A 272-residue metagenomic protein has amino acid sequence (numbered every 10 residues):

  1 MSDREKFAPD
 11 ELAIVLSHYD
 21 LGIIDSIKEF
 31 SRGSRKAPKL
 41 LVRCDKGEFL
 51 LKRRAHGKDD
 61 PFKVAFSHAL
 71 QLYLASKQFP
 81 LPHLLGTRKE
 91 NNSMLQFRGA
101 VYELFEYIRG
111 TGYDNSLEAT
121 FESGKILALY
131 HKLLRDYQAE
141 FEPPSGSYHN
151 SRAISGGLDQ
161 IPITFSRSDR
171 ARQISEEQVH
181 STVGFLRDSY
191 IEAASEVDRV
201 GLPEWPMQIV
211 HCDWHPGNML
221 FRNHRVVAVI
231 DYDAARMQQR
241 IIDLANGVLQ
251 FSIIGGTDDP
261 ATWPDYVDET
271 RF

Functional and structural regions predicted by a protein language model:
M1-K28, F185, R225: Regulatory N- and C-terminal appendages and interdomain linkers associated with kinase/kinase-like NTP transferase
A8-H18, A139, Q160-C212: An alpha-helical support segment within catalytic cores of ATP-dependent transferases
L21-R43: ATP-binding glycine-rich phosphate-binding loop
R35-K46, L50-L51, L84, A194-I242 (+1 more regions): Active-site acidic catalytic loop and adjacent metal/ATP-binding pocket of ATP-dependent phosphoryl transfer enzymes
K39, K77, L81-R88, N92-L95 (+5 more regions): Structured catalytic core of nucleotide-sugar glycosyltransferases
C44-P144: ATP-binding pocket architecture of kinase catalytic cores
L117-S181, M207: A cross-family kinase active-site recognition segment
I241-F272: Active-site activation/catalytic loop segments of kinase-like enzymes and analogous catalytic loops in related
